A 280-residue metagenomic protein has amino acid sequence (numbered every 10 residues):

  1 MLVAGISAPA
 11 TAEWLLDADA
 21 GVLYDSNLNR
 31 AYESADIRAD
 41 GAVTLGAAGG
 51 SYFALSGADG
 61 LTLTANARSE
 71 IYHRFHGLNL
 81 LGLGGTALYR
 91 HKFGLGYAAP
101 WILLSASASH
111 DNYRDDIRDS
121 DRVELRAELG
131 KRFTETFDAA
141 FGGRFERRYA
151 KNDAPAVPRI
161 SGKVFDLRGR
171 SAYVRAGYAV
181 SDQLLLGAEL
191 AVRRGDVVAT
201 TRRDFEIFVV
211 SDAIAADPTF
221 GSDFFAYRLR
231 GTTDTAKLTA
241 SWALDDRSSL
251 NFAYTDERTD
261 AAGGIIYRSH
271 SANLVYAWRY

Functional and structural regions predicted by a protein language model:
A20-L28, S51-F53, A67-H73, H91 (+7 more regions): Transmembrane beta-strands of outer-membrane beta-barrel pores
Y24-G46: Surface-exposed strand-loop-strand hairpins of Gram-negative outer-membrane beta-barrel proteins
A35-A42, F75-G84, D116-R122, I160-R168 (+2 more regions): Replace "Gram-negative outer membrane beta-barrel proteins" with "bacterial and organellar outer membrane beta-barrel
T44-A48, G82-L88, E124-R126, S171-Y173 (+2 more regions): Membrane-embedded beta-strand positions in outer-membrane beta-barrel channels/transporters
G49-A54, Y89-F93, L129-K131, E135-F137 (+5 more regions): Residue-level signature of outer-membrane beta-barrel architecture
S56-L61, G94-I102, F133-F141, D182-G187 (+2 more regions): Repeated loop/turn-to-beta-strand initiation elements of outer-membrane beta-barrel proteins
R126-G221: Detector for outer-membrane/organellar transmembrane beta-barrel domains, recognizing the amphipathic beta-strand
W242-A243, Y267-Y280: Outer-membrane beta-barrel "beta-signal"
